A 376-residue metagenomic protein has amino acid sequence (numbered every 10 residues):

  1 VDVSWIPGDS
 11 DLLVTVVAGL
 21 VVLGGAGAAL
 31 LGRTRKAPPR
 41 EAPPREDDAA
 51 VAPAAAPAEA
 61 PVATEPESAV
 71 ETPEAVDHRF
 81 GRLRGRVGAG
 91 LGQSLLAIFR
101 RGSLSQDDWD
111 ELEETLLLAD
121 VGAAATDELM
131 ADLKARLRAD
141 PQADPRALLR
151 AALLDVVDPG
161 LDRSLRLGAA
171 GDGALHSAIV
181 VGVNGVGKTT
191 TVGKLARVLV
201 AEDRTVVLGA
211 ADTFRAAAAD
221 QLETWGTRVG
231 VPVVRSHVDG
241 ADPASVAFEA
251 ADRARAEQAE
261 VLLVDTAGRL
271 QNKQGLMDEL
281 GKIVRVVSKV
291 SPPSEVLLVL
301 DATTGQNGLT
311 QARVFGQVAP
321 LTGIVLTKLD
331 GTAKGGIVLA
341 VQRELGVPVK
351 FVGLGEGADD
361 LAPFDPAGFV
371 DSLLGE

Functional and structural regions predicted by a protein language model:
D2, G8-P38: N-terminal signal-anchor transmembrane alpha helix of single-pass membrane proteins, serving as the membrane-anchoring
V3-P7, L96-F99, D120, D330: A short, flexible low-complexity segment enriched in Lys/Arg and Gly/Pro that occurs in N-terminal basic tails
A29, S164-R166, L195, T310-Q311 (+1 more regions): Short beta-alpha junctions and helix-cap segments that line functional grooves
K36-R79: Long, low-complexity intrinsically disordered regions
V76-V264, E279: Primarily NTPase-proximal linker/entry elements flanking Walker-type ATP/GTP-binding cores
N184, A267, D301: Short glycine-/small-residue-rich Rossmann-like dinucleotide-binding loops
T189-T191, T213, T266, T322 (+2 more regions): Ser/Thr-centric signal marking residues that sit in or immediately flank functional binding/regulatory motifs
Q221-T224, D242-E257, Q271-G375: Conserved catalytic-core segment of NTP-binding enzymes
